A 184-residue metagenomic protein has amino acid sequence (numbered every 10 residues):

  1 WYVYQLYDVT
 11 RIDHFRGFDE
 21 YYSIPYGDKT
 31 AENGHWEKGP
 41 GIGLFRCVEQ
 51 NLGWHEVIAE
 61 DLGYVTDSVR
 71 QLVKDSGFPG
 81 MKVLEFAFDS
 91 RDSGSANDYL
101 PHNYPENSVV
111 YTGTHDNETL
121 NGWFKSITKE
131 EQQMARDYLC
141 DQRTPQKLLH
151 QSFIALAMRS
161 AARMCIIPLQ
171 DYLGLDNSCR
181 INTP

Functional and structural regions predicted by a protein language model:
W1-P184: Active-site and adjacent substrate-binding regions of carbohydrate-active enzymes
